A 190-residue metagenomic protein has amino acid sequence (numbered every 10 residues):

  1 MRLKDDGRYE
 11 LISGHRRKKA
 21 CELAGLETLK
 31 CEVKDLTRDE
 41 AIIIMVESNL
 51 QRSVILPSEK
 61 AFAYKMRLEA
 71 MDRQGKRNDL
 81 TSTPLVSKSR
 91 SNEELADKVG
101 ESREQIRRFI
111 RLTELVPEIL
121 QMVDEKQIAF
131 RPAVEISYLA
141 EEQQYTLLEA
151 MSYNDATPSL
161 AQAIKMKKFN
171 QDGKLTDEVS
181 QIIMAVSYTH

Functional and structural regions predicted by a protein language model:
M1-E10, R16: Short alpha-helix boundary/capping and kink motifs at helix termini
D5, H15, G25, D35 (+1 more regions): A short beta-strand motif that forms part of the nucleic acid-binding face of small beta-barrel RNA-binding folds
G14, K126: Conserved G/P- and acidic residue-centered "switch" motifs that form tight phosphate/ATP-binding loops in soluble
K19-E114, D124, R131, Y138-L139: Amphipathic, charge-rich alpha-helical segments that serve as recognition/docking helices
E114-P117, Q127-M184: EF-Ts-like protein-protein interaction surfaces
T189-H190: Conserved small/polar residues in nucleotide/adenosyl-binding loops
